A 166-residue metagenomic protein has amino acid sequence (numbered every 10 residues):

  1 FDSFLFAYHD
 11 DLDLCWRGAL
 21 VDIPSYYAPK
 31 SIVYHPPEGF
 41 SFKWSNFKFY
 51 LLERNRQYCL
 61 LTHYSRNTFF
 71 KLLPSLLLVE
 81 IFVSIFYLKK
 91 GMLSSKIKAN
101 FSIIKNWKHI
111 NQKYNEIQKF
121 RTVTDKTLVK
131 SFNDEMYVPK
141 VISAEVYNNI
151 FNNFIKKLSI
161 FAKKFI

Functional and structural regions predicted by a protein language model:
F1-D2, W44: Short, contiguous strand/loop micro-motifs
D2-I32: A short, conserved alpha-helix in the catalytic core of glycosyltransferases
V21-V129, V138, N152: Active-site-adjacent helix/loop segment of glycosyltransferases that harbors family-specific signature motifs
Y137, V141-S143: Acidic, Ser/Thr-rich low-complexity segments on the non-lumenal side of membrane proteins
A144-I166: C-terminal non-catalytic accessory extensions
